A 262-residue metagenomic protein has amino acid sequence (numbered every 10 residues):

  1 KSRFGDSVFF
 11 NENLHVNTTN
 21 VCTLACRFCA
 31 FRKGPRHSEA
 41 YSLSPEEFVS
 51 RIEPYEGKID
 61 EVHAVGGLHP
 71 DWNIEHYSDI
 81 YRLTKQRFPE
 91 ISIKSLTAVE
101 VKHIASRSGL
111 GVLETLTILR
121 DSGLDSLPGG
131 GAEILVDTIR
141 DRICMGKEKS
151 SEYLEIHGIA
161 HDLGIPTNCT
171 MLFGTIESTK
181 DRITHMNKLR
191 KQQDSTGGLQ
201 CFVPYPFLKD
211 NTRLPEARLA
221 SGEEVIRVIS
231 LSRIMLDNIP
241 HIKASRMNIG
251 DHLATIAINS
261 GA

Functional and structural regions predicted by a protein language model:
K1-F9: An N-cap/entry alpha-helix motif that binds or orients negatively charged groups
F9-E47: Canonical Radical SAM [4Fe-4S] cluster-binding loop centered on the CxxxCxxC motif and its immediate flanking residues
N11-H15, R36, A64-E75, D137 (+1 more regions): Glycine-rich, proline-tolerant flexible connector loops at the mouths of alpha/beta enzymes
K33-G66, D79, Q86: Conserved alpha-helical substructure of the radical SAM core
V49-I52, Y77-R82, L116-T117, L154-H157 (+3 more regions): Generic structural signal for well-ordered alpha-helices, preferentially at hydrophobic/aromatic core positions
K58-H157, D162-I165, C169, T175 (+1 more regions): Conserved SAM/AdoMet-binding glycine-rich loop
F88, D121-A132, S151-R213, E224-N248 (+1 more regions): Conserved C-terminal portion of the radical SAM core fold that forms the substrate/S-adenosylmethionine-binding
G250-A262: Radical SAM enzyme core and accessory elements
